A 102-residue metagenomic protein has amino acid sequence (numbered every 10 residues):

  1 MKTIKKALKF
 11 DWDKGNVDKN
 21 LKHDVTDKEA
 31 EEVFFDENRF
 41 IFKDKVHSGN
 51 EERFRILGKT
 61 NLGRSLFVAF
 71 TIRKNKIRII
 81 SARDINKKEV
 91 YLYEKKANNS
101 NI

Functional and structural regions predicted by a protein language model:
M1-I102: Ribonuclease/tRNase effector modules and their secretory precursors
